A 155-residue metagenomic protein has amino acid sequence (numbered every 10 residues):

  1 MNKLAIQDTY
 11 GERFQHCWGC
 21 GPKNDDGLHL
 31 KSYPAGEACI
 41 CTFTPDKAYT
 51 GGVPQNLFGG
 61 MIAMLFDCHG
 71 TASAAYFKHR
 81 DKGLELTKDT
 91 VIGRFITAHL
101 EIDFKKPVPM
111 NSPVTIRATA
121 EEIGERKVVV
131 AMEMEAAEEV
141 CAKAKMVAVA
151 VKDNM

Functional and structural regions predicted by a protein language model:
M1-E12, K106-M155: HotDog/MaoC-like acyl-thioester-processing domains
M1-P54: Non-catalytic linker/capping segments at the edges of enzyme domains
D26-H29, T97-E101, T115-R117, A131: Conserved beta-strand residues within beta-sheet cores
I40-F77: A conserved, well-ordered hydrophobic junction motif at loop->secondary-structure transitions
F43-P45, F104, A150: Hydrophobic residues in beta-strands and at strand termini
S73-T115: Hydrophobic beta-strand-centered segment that forms part of the acyl-chain substrate-binding groove
